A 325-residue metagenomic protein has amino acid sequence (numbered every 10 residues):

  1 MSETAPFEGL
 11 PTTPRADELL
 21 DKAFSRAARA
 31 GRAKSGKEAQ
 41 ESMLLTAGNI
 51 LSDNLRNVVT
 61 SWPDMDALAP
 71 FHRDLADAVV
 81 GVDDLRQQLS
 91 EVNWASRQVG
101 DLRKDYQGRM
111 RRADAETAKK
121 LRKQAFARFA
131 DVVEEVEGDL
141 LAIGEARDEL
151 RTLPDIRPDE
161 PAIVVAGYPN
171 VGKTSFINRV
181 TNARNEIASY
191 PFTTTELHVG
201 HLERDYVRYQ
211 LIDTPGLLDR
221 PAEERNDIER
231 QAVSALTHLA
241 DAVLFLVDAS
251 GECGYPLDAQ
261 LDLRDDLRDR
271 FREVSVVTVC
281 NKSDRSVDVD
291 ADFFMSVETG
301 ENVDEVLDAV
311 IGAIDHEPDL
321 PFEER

Functional and structural regions predicted by a protein language model:
M1-V92: N-terminal accessory targeting/assembly segments
L89-A142, G312: Charged, amphipathic alpha-helical linker segments immediately N-terminal to NTP-binding catalytic cores
E145-I156: Pre-Walker A adenine-sensing motif
I156-P158, R179-Q210, T214-S234, L257: Switch I (effector-binding) loop of TRAFAC-class P-loop GTPase G-domains
A166-P169, R179: P-loop (Walker A) phosphate-binding loop of NTP-binding proteins
K173: Conserved lysine of the Walker
E224-G251, D262-F271: Inter-motif core of Ras-like GTPase G domains
E273-V277, K282-R325: Canonical P-loop GTPase G-domain recognition
